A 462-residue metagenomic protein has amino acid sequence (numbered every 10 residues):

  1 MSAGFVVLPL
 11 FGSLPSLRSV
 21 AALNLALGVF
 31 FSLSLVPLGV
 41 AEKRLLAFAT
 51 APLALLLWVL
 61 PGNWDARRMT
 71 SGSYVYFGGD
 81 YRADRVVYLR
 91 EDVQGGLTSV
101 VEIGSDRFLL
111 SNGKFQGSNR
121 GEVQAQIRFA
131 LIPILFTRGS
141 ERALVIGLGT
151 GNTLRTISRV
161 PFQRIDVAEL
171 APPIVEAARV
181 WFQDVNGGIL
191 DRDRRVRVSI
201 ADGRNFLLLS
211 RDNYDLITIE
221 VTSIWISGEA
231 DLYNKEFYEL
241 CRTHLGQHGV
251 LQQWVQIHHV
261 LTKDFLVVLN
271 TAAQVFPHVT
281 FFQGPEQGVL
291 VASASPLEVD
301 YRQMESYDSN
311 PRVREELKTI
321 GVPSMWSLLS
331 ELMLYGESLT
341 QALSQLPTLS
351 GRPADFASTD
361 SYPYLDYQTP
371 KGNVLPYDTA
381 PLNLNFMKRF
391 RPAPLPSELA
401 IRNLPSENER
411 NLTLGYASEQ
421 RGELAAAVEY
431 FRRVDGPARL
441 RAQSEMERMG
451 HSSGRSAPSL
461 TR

Functional and structural regions predicted by a protein language model:
M1, P9, S19, V101-I103 (+9 more regions): Generic beta-strand/beta-sheet core signal
M1-L35: Membrane-embedded alpha-helical segments of integral membrane proteins
G39-T137, R142-L144, D184, D193-R194 (+5 more regions): Soluble small-group transferase modules, centered on the S-adenosyl donor enzyme superfamily
R120-L269, A273-V275, L404: The AdoMet/dcAdoMet-binding core of the Class I SAM-like
A171, E407, R439-R441: Residue-level recognition of tetratricopeptide repeat
R433-D435: Alpha-helical solenoid scaffolds that mediate protein-protein interactions, centered on TPR/SEL1-like repeats but also
P437-E447: Boundary/linker segments of alpha-helical solenoid repeat arrays
R448-R462: Alpha-helical linker/edge segments of TPR/alpha-solenoid repeat scaffolds and analogous pre-/post-domain helices
